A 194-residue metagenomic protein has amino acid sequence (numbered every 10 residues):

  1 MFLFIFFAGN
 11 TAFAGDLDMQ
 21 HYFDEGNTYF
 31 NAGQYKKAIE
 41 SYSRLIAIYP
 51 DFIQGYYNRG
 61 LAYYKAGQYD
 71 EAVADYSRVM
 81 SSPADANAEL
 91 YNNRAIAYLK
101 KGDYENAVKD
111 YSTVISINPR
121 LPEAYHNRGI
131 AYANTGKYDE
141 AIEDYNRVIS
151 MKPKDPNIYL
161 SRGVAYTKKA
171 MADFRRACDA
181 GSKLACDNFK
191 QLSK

Functional and structural regions predicted by a protein language model:
M1-K194: Alpha-helical tetratricopeptide repeat
